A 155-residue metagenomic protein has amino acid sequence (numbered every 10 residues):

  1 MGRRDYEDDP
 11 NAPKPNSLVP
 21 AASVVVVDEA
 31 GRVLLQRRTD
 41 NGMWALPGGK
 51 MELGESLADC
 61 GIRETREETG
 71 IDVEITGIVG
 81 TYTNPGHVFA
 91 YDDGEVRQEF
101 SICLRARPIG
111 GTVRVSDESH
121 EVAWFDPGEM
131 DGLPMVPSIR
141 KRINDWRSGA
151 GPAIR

Functional and structural regions predicted by a protein language model:
M1-S23, G94-E95: Acidic, metal-coordinating catalytic segment for phosphate/diphosphate chemistry, firing primarily on the Nudix
V19, N41, L46, V73 (+1 more regions): Short connector loops at helix/strand junctions that flank enzyme active sites, especially segments positioning acidic
P20-A22, G31, Q98-I102, H120: Change "...and in nucleic-acid phosphodiester-cleaving endonucleases..." to "...and in nucleic-acid processing enzymes
V26, C103-R107, W124-D126: Short, well-ordered beta-strand micro-motif
D28-E68: Conserved Nudix-box catalytic region and its N-terminal flanking loop in Nudix hydrolases and closely related
G42-W44, T112-R155: Nudix hydrolase/Nudix homology domain
D72-Y82: A short coil-to-beta-strand element that immediately follows conserved catalytic motifs
T83-T112: Active-site-adjacent beta-strand/loop module that shapes the phosphate/pyrophosphate-binding cleft
